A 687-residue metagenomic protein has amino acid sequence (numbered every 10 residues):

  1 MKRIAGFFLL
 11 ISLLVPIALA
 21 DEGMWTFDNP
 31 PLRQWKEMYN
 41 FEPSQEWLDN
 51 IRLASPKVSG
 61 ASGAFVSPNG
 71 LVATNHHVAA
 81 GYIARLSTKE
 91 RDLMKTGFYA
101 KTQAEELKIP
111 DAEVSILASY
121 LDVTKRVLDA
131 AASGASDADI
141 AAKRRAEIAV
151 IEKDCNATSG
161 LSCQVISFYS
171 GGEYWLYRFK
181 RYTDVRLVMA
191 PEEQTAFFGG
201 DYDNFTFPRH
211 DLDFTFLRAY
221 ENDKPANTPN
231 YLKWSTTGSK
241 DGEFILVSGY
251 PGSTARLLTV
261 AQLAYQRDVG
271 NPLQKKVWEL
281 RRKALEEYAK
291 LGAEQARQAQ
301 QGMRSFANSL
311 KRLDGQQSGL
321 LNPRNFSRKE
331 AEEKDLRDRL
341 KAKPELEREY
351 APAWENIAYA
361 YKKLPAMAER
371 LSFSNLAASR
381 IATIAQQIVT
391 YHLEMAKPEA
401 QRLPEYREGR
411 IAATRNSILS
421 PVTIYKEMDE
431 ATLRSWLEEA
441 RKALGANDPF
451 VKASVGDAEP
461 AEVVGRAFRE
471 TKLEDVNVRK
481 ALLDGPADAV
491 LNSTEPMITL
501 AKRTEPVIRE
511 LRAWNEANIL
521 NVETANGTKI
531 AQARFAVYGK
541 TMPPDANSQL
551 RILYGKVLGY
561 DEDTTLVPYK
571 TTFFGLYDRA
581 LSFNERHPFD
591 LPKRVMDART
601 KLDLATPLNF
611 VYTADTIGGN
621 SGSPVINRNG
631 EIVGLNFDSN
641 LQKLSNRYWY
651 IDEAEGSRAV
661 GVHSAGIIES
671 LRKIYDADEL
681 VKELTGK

Functional and structural regions predicted by a protein language model:
K2-I4, I11, V15-K687: Terminal presequence/propeptide segments associated with secretion/organelle targeting and zymogen/polyprotein
